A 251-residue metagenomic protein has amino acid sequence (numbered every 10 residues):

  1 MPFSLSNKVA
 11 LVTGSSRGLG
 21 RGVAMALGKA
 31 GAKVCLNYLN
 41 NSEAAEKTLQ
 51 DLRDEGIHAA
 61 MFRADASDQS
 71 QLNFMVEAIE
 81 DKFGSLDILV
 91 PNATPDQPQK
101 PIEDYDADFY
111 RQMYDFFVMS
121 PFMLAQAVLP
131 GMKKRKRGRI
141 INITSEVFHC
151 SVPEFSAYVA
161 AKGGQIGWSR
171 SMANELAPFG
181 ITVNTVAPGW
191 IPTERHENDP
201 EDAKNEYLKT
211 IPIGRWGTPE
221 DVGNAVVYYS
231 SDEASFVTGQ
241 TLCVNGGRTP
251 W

Functional and structural regions predicted by a protein language model:
V9, S16-G18: Conserved glycine-rich cofactor-binding loop
G84, A177, T182, V237-G239 (+1 more regions): Short, small/polar-rich loop/turn modules that mediate ligand/substrate recognition or access, typified
T94, K100-I102, D106-Y114, H196 (+1 more regions): Substrate-binding pocket helix/loop in short-chain dehydrogenase/reductase
Q99, C150, K209, V227 (+1 more regions): Short C-terminal tail/terminal secondary-structure segment of NAD(P)H-dependent dehydrogenase/reductase domains
E103-F122, R137, I141, Y158 (+2 more regions): Catalytic Tyr-X3-Lys loop
A125, A161, S169: Active-site helix of classical SDR
P130, N174-P178, S235: Alpha-helical segment proximal to the catalytic Tyr-Lys
S145: Residue(s) in the substrate-gating loop at a strand-loop-helix junction that position the organic substrate next
